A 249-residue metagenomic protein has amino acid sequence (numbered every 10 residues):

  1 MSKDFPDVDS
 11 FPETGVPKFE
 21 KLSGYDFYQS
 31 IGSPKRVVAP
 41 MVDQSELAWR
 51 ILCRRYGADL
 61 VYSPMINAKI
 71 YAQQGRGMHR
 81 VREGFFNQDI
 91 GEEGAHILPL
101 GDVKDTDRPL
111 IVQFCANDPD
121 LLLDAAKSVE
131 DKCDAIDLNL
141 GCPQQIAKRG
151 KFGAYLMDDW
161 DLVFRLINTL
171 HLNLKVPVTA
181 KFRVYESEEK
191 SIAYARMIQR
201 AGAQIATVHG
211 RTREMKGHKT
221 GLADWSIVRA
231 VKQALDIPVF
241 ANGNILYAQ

Functional and structural regions predicted by a protein language model:
M1-Q249: Flavin-dependent oxidoreductase catalytic cores
